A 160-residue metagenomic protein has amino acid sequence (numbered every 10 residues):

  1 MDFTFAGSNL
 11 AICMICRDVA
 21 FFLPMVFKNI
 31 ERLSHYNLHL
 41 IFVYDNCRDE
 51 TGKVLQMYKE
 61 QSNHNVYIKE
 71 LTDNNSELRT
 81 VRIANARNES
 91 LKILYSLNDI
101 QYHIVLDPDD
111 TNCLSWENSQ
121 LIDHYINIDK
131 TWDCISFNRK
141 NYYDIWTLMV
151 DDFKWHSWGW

Functional and structural regions predicted by a protein language model:
F5-A11: A short, charged/proline- and glycine-enriched loop that marks the coil->beta-strand transition at the N-terminal
M14-I15, N37-N46, K69-L71: Short beta-strand/loop segment that forms part of the nucleotide-sugar
M14-K28, N46: Active-site beta-to-alpha loop of glycosyltransferases that engages the nucleotide-sugar donor
A20, V43-V54, D73, P108-D110: A conserved acidic beta->alpha catalytic loop
K28-N37: Short, acidic, metal-binding catalytic loop of nucleotide-sugar glycosyltransferases
V81-Y102: Active-site nucleotide-sugar/metal-binding loop of Leloir-type enzymes
N98-C113: Short beta-strand-to-loop acidic/aromatic patch adjacent to the donor-nucleotide binding site
D110-W160: Conserved catalytic core of nucleotide-sugar-dependent glycosyltransferases
